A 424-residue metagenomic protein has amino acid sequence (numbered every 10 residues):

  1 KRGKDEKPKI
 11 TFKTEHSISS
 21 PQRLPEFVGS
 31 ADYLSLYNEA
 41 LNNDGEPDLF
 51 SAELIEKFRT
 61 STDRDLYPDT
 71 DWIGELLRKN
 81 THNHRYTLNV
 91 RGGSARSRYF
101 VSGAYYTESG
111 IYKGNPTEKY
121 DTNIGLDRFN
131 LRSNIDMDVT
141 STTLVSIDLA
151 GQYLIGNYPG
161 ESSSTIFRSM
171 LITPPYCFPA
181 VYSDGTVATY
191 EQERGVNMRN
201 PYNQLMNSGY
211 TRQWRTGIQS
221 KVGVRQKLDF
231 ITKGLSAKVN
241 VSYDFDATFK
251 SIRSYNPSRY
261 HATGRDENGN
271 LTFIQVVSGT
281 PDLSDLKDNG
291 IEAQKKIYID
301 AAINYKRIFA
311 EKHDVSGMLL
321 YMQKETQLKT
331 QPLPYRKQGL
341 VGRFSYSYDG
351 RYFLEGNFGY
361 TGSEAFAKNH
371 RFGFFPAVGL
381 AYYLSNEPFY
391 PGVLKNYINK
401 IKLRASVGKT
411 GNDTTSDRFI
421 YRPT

Functional and structural regions predicted by a protein language model:
K1-R215, G223-D229, D417-T424: Membrane-proximal, glycine/serine-rich, low-complexity loop/turn segments characteristic of large bacterial
Q22-P25, N38, F249-G264: Short, solvent-exposed beta-strand-terminating loops
E39-P47, T87-N89, I172-Y182, Y255-S258 (+3 more regions): Short, mixed-charge, low-aromatic patches
N80, H84, N134-T143, L149-Y153 (+4 more regions): Extracellular/periplasmic, surface-exposed regions of secreted and cell-surface proteins
